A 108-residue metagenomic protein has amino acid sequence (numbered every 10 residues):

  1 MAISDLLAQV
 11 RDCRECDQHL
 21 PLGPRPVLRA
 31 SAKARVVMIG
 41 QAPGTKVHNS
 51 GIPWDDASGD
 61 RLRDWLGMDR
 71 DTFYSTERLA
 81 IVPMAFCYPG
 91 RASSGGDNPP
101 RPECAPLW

Functional and structural regions predicted by a protein language model:
M1-W108: A polyanion-binding, active-site-adjacent surface
